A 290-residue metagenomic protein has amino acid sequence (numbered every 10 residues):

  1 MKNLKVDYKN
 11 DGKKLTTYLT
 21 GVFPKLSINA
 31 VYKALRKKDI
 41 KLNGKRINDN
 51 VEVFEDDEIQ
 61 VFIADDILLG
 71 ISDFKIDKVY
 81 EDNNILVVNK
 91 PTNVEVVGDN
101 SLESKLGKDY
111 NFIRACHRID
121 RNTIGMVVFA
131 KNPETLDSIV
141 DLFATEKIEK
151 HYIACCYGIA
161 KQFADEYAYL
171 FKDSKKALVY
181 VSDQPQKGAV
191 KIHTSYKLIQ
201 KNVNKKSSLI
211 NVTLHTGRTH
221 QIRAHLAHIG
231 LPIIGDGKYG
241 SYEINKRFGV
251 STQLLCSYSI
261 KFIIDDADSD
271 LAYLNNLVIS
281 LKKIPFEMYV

Functional and structural regions predicted by a protein language model:
M1-K175, Y180, P185-V190, K201-V203 (+1 more regions): RNA pseudouridine synthases
M1-K33, N204-S207, Q221-V290: Pseudouridine synthases involved in rRNA/tRNA modification
N48-E52, N211, T252: Short, surface-exposed secondary-structure edge patches
Q60-F62, N211, K261: Short, well-ordered beta-strand micro-motif
K187-I192, K238-Y242: PP2C/PPM family metal-dependent serine/threonine protein phosphatase catalytic domain, recognizing the conserved
Y196, I210: Long C-terminal interaction/binding lobes of large macromolecular proteins
